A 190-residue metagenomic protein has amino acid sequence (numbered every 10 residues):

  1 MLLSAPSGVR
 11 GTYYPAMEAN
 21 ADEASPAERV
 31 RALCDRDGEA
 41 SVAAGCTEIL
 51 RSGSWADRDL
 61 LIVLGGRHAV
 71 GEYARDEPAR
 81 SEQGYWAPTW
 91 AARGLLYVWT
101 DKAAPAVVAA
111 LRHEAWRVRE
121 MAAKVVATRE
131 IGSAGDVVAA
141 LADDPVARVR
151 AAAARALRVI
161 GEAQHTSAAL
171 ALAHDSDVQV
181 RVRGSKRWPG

Functional and structural regions predicted by a protein language model:
L2-E82, S185, P189: N-terminal alpha-helical scaffold/docking segments in eukaryotic complex subunits
Y14-N20, A32-L33, E48-S52, Y85-T100 (+6 more regions): Structural detector for internal amphipathic alpha-helices that build alpha-solenoid repeat scaffolds
E39-A40, W55-A56, R117, R148 (+2 more regions): A general structural signal for well-ordered secondary-structure junctions
S41-A44, W55-A79, V98-R112, I131-D143 (+1 more regions): Amphipathic alpha-helical scaffolding segments comprising HEAT/armadillo-like alpha-solenoid repeats
Q83-G84, E114-W116, P145-V146, S176-D177: Short inter-helical turns and helix N-cap capping residues of alpha-solenoid HEAT/ARM repeat scaffolds
L172-V182: Short glycine/proline-enriched turn or capping motifs at secondary-structure junctions
